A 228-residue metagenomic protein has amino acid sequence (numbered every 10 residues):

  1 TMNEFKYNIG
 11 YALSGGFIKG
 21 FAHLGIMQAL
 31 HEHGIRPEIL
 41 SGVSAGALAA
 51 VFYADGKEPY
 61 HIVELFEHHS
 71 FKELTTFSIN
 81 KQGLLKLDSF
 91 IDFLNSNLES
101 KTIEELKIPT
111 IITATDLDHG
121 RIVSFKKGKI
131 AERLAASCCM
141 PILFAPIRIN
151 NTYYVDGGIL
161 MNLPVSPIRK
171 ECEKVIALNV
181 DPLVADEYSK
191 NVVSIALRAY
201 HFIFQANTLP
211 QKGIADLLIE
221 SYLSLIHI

Functional and structural regions predicted by a protein language model:
T1-V43, V51-I226: Patatin-like phospholipase
